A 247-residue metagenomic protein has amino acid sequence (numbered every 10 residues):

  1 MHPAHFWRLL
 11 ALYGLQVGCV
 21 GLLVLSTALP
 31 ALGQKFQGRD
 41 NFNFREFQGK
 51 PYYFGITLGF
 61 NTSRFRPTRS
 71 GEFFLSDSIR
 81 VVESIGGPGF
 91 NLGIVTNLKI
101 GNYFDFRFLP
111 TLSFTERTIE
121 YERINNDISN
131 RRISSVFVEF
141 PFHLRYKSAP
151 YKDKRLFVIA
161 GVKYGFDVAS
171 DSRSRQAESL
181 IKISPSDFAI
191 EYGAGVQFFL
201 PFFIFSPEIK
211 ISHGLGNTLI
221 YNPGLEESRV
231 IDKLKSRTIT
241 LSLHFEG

Functional and structural regions predicted by a protein language model:
L32-G86, E246: Short glycine/proline- and aromatic-enriched beta-strand/turn motifs that initiate or cap beta-hairpins
Q48, L98-N102, S148-K152, F198-P201 (+1 more regions): Outer-membrane beta-barrel strand-turn architecture
K50-F54, G86-F90, S134-F140, K154 (+2 more regions): Residues that define the transmembrane beta-barrel architecture of outer-membrane proteins
I56-F60, F90-L98, P110-L112, V138-Y146 (+4 more regions): Residues on the lipid-exposed face of transmembrane beta-strands in outer-membrane beta-barrel proteins
N61-F65, S70-N126: Glycine- and aromatic-enriched membrane insertion/assembly motifs of diderm outer-membrane and organelle channel
R64, F104-F106, K152, F202-F205: Repeated loop/turn-to-beta-strand initiation elements of outer-membrane beta-barrel proteins
P67-F73, T118-N126, A169-A177, T218-L225: Outer-membrane beta-barrel translocator domains and adjoining extracellular loop/strand segments of Gram-negative
P185, Y192-G247: Predominantly the C-terminal beta-signal and adjacent terminal strand-loop region of outer-membrane beta-barrel
